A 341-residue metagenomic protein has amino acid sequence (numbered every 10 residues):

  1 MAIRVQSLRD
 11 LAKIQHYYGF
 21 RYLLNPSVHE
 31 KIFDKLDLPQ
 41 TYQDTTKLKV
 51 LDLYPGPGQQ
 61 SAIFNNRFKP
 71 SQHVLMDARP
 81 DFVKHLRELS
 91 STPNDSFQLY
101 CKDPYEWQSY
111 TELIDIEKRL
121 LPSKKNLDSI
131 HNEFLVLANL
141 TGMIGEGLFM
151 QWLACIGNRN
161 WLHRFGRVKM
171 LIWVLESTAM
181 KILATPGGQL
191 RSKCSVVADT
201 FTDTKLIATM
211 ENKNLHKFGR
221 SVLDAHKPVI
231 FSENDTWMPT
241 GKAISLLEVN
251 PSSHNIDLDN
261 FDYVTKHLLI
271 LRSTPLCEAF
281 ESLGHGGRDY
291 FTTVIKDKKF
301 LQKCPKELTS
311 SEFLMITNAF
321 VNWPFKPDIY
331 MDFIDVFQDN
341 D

Functional and structural regions predicted by a protein language model:
M1-Y263, M315, P327-D332, V336-D341: Catalytic cores of RNA-modifying enzymes
A62, K299-K326, Y330-F333: Conserved AdoMet
T185, Q189, L271, L283 (+1 more regions): Phosphate/oxyanion-binding loops and surfaces in catalytic or ligand/nucleic-acid-binding neighborhoods
L206-T209, S273, C277, R288 (+1 more regions): Residue-level signal for secondary-structure boundary elements
P239-L314: An accessory alpha-helical subdomain
